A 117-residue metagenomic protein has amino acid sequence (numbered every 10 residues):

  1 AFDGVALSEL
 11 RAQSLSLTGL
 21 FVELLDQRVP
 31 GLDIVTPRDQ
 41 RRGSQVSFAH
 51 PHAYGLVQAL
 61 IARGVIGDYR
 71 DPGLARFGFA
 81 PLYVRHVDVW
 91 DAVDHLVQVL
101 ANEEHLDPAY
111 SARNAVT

Functional and structural regions predicted by a protein language model:
F2-A49: Conserved small-domain helix->loop->beta segment predominantly found in fold-type I
A6, H52, D107-A109: Poly-acidic low-complexity segments
S8, A12-Q27, G55-A62, V87-D94 (+1 more regions): Replace "anionic and nucleotidyl ligands
Q40, H52, Y69-D71: Short loop/turn positions at the edges of beta-strands in beta-sheet-rich folds
H50-Y54, Y83-H86: Helix N-cap motif at beta-to-alpha junctions
A59-T117: PLP-dependent enzyme catalytic core of the Aspartate aminotransferase-like
